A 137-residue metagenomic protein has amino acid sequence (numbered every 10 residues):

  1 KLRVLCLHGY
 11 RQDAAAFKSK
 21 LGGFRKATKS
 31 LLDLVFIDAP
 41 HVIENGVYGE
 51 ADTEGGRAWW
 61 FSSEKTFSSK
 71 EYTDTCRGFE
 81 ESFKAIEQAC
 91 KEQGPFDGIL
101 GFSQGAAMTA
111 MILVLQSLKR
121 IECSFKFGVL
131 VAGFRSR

Functional and structural regions predicted by a protein language model:
L2-P95: Serine-hydrolase catalytic machinery in alpha/beta-hydrolase-like enzymes
R11, Q104, L113, G133-S136: Short beta->alpha connector loops
F17-G22, T109-S117: Short, well-ordered amphipathic alpha-helices
A39-V42, G128-R137: Active-site nucleophile loop of the alpha/beta-hydrolase fold
G94-D97, R120: Alpha-helix boundary/capping segments in eukaryotic regulatory proteins
L100-T109: Gly/Ala-rich beta-loop-alpha elbow adjacent to hydrolase catalytic centers
M111-K126, F134-R135: Conserved hydrolase catalytic core segment
